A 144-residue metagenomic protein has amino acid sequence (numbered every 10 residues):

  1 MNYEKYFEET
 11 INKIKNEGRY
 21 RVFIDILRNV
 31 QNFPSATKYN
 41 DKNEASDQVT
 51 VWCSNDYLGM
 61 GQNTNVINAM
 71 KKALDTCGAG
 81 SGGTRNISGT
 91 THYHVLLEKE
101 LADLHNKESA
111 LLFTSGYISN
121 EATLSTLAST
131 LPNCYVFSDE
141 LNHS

Functional and structural regions predicted by a protein language model:
N2-Y3, N16-C77: N-terminal "arm"/small-domain region of PLP-dependent enzymes with the aminotransferase-like
S46-D47, N106-E108, T130-C134: Short coil/turn connectors at secondary-structure junctions
N63, H94, H143: Histidine-centered active-site/metal-ligand motif
I67-S115: Conserved N-terminal alpha-helix of the aminotransferase class I/II PLP-enzyme fold
A102-H105, E121-S129: Active-site-proximal alpha-helical scaffold in enzymes
L112, Y117-T123, S144: Short glycine/serine/threonine-rich phosphate/pyrophosphate-binding segments that cradle anionic phosphate groups
L124-H143: Conserved PLP-anchoring active-site segment centered on the Schiff-base-forming lysine
